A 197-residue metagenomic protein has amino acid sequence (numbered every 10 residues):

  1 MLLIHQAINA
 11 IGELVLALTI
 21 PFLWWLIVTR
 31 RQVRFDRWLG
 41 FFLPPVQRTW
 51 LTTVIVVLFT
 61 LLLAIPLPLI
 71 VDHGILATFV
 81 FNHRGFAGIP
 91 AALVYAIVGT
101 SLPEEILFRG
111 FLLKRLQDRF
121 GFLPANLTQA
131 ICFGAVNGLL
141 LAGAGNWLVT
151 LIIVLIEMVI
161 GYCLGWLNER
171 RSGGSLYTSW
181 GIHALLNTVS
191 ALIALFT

Functional and structural regions predicted by a protein language model:
L2-N9, V33-P103, D118, G145 (+1 more regions): Juxtamembrane helix-loop-helix connectors linking adjacent transmembrane helices in multi-pass membrane enzymes
I11-T19, P90-V94, V154-V159, L185: Membrane-embedded alpha-helical segments of multi-pass membrane proteins, especially the transmembrane helices
T19-R34: Membrane-water interface of transmembrane alpha-helices
W50-V54, P90-V94, L123-T128, L151-L155 (+1 more regions): Hydrophobic alpha-helical transmembrane segments
T60-P66, A130-L139, A184-L192: Aromatic-anchored segments of alpha-helical transmembrane domains
I106-T128, E169-G174: Membrane-interface helix/loop boundary segments of multi-pass membrane proteins
F122-G138, E157, G161: Small-polar-interrupted transmembrane alpha-helices in polytopic inner-membrane proteins
T150-T197: Functionally important transmembrane alpha-helices
